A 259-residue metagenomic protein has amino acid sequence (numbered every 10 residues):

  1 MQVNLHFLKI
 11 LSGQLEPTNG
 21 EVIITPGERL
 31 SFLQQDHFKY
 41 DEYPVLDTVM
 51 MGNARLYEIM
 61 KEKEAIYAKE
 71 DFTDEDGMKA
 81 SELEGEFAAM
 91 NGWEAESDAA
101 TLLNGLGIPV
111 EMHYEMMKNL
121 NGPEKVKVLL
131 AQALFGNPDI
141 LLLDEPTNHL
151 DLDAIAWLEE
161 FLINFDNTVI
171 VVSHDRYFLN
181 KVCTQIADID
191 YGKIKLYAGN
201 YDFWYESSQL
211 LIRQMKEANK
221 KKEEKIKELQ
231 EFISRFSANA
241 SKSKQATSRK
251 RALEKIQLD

Functional and structural regions predicted by a protein language model:
M1-N219: ABC ATP-binding cassette signature C-motif
G77-E94, L210-D259: Flexible nucleotide-interacting loop at or near the entrance of a catalytic core
